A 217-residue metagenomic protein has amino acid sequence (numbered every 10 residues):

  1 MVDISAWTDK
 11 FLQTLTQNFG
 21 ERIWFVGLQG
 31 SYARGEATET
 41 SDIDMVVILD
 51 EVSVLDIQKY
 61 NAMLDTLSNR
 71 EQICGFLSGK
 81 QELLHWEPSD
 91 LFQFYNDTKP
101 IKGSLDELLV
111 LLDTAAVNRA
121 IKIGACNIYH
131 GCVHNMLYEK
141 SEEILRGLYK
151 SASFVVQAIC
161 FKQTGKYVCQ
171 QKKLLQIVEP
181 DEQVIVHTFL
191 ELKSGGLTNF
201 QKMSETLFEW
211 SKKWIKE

Functional and structural regions predicted by a protein language model:
M1-Q17, E21, A33-E39, D50-E217: Catalytic core of pol beta-like nucleotidyltransferases
E21-Q29: Short, glycine- and small/hydrophobic-rich beta-strand elements in well-ordered beta-sheets
D42-D44: N-terminal loops that bind phosphate or other acidic moieties and the adjacent beta-alpha structural core
V46-I48: Short hydrophobic/aromatic beta-strand micro-patches that form the beta-sheet surface supporting nucleotide- or nucleic
